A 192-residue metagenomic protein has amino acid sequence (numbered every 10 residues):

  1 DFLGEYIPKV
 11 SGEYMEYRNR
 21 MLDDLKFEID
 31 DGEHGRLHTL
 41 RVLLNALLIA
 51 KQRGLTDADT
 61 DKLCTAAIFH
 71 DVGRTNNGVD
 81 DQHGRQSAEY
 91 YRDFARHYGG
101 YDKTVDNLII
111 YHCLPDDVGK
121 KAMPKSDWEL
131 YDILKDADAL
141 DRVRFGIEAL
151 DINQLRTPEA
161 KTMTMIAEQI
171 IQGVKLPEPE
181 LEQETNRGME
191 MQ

Functional and structural regions predicted by a protein language model:
D1-G12, E16, K26-T56, F69 (+2 more regions): Divalent metal-dependent phosphate-bond-processing catalytic cores, especially two-metal-ion Mg2+/Mn2+ enzymes that act
R18-N19, L43, G84-R92, D106: An amphipathic alpha-helix signature
A50, N76, R92-A95: Short secondary-structure capping micro-motifs at structural edges
D59-G78, H83-S87, D106-P115, D138: His-Asp-centered metal-binding catalytic motifs of divalent-metal-dependent phosphohydrolases/nucleases
T65, E89-Y91, L155-P158: Short, surface-exposed linear patches
V79-G84, R96, K125-S126: Juxtamembrane/interface motifs at transmembrane-helix termini
K103: ATP-binding pocket architecture of kinase catalytic cores
